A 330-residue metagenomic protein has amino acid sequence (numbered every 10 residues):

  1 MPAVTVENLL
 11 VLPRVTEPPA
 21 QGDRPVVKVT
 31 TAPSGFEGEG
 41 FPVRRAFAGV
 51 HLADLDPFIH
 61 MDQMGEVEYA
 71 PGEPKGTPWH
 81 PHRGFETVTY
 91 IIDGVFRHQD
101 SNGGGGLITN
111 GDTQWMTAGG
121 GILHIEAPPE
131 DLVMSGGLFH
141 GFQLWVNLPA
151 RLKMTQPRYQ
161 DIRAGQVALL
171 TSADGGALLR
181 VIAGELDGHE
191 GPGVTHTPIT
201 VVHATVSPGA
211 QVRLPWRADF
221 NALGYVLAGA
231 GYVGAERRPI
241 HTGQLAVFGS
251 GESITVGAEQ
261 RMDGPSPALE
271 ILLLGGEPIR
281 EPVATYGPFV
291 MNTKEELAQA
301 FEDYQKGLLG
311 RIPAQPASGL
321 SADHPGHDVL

Functional and structural regions predicted by a protein language model:
M1-L330: Jelly-roll (double-stranded beta-helix
